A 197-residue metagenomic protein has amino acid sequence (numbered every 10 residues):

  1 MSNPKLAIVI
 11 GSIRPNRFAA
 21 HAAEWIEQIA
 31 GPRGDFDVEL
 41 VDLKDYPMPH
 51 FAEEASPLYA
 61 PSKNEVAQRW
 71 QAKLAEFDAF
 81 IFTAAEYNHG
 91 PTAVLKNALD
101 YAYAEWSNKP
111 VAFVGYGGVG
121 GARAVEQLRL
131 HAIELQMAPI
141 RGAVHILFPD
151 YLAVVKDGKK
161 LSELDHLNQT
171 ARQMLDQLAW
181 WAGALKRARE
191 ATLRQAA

Functional and structural regions predicted by a protein language model:
M1-A84, N88-N97, Y101, K159-R172 (+2 more regions): N-terminal beta1-alpha1-beta2 submodule of the flavodoxin-like/Rossmannoid cofactor-binding fold
A102, W106, A132-Q136, A182 (+1 more regions): Short, well-ordered alpha-helical segments in soluble proteins
S107-A153, D165-T170: Short, glycine-/small-residue-rich phosphate/pyrophosphate-handling segment
A153-K159: Amphipathic alpha-helix from the class-I
